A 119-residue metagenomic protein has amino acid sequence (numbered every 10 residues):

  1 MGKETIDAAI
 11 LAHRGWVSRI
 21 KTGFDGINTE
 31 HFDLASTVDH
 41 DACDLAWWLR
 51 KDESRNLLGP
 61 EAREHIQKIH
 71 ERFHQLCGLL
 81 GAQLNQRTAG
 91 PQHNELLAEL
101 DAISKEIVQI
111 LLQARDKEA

Functional and structural regions predicted by a protein language model:
M1-A119: N-terminal membrane-sensor/transducer module of prokaryotic signaling receptors
